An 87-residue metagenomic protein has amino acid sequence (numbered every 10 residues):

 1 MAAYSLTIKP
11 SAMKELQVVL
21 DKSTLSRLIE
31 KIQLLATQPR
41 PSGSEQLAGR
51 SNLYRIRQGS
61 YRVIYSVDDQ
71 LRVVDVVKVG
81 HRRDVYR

Functional and structural regions predicted by a protein language model:
M1-Q58, D69-D75, D84-R87: Basic, Lys/Arg-enriched alpha-helical interface segments
S66: Conserved Hanks-type protein kinase catalytic core
G80: Residues forming the ATP-binding cleft of Hanks-type serine/threonine protein kinase domains
